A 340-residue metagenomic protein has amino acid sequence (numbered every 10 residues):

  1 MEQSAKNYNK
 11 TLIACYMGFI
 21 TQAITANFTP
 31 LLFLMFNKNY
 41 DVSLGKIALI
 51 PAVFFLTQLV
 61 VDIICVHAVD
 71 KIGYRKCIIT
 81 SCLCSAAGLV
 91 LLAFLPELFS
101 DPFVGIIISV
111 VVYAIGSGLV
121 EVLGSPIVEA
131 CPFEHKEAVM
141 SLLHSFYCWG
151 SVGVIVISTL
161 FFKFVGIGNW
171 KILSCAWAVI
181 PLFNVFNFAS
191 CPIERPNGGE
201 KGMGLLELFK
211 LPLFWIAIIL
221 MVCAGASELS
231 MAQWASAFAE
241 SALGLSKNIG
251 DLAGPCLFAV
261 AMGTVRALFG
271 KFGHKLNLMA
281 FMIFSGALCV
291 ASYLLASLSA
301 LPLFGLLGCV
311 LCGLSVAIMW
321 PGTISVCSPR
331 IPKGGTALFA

Functional and structural regions predicted by a protein language model:
K10-L44, D62, S125, M231-S236: Extracytoplasmic
T29-L31, L211-T264: Extracytoplasmic gate region of multi-pass secondary transporters
L49-H67, C256-L268: Central cavity-lining transmembrane alpha-helices of secondary-active solute carriers, predominantly the Major
R75-I78, I106, M282: Primarily marks hydrophobic transmembrane alpha-helices of the MFS/SLC 12-helix fold
L83-S100, A287-A300: C-terminal ends and interior cores of transmembrane alpha-helices in multi-pass membrane transporters/permeases
D101, G105, E134-H135, V139-I193: Helix-loop-helix hairpin linking two adjacent transmembrane segments in secondary transporters
P102-L119, F304-I318: Hydrophobic core of transmembrane alpha-helices in multi-pass small-molecule transporters, especially MFS/SLC-type
S109-S145: Cytoplasmic helix-loop-helix junction between adjacent transmembrane helices in 12-TM secondary transporters
